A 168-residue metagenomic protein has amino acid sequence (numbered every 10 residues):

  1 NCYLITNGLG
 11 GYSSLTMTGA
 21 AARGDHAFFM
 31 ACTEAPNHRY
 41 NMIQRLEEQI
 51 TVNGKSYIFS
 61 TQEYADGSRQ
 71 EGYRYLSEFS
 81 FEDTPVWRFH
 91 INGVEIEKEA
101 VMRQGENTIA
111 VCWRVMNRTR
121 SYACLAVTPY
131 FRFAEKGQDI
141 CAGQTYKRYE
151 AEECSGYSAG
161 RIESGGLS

Functional and structural regions predicted by a protein language model:
N1-S168: Terminal accessory carbohydrate-recognition/targeting modules of carbohydrate-active enzymes
